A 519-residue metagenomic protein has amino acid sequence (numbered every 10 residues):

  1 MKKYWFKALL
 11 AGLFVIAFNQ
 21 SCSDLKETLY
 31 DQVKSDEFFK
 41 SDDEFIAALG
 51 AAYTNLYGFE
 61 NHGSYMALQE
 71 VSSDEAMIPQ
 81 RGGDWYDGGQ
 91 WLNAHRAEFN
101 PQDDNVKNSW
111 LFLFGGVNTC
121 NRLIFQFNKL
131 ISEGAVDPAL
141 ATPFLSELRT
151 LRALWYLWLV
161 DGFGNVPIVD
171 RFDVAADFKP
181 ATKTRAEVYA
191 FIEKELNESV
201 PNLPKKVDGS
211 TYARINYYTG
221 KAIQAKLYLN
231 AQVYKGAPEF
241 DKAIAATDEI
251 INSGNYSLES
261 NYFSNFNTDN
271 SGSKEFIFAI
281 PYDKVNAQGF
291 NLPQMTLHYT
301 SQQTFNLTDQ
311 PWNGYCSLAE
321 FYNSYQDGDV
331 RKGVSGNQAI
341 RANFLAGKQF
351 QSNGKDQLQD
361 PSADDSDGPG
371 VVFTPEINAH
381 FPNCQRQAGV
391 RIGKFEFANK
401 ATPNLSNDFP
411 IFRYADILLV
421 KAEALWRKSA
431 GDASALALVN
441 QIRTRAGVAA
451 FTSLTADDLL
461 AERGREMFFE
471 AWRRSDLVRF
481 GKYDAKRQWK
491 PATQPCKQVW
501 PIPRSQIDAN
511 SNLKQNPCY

Functional and structural regions predicted by a protein language model:
W5, V15-D43, I192, A225 (+3 more regions): Bacterial Sec-dependent N-terminal signal peptides
S21-D24, Y53, Y57, N61 (+11 more regions): Long, intrinsically disordered, low-complexity segments
S23-G89, Y189, N197-E198, R214-G368: An aromatic- and glycine-enriched ligand-binding surface/loop that stacks and positions planar moieties
D42, I46-G50, T54-E60, G83-F163 (+6 more regions): Conserved, well-structured interaction surfaces
D103, K107, F344-N440: C-terminal substrate/ligand-recognition segments
L145, R152, Q224, A231 (+2 more regions): Structural register within alpha-helical repeat arrays
W158-D161, N165-P167, N230-A237, R427-A430: Short coil/turn linking the two alpha-helices of tandem helical-hairpin repeats
